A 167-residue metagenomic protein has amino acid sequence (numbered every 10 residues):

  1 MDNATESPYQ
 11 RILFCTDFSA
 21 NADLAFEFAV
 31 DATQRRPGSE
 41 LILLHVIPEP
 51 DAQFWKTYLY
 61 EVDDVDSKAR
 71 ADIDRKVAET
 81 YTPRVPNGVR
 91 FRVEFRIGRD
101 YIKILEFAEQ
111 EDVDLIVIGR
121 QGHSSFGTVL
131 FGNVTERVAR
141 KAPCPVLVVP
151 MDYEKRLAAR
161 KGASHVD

Functional and structural regions predicted by a protein language model:
M1-P8, F28, T82-I116, Y153-D167: Structural beta-alpha unit
D2-Y60, V166-D167: Small/aliphatic-rich secondary-structure junction motif
A25, Q53-K56, L105-E106, V129 (+1 more regions): Short, well-ordered secondary-structure micro-motifs
V30, E79, E136: Active-site phosphate/pyrophosphate- and oxyanion-stabilizing loops and adjacent acidic/basic residues in soluble
E61-R75: A short acidic, glycine-rich active-site loop that binds or catalyzes chemistry on phosphate/adenosine moieties
L115-R137, K155-L157: Glycine-rich, Arg-bearing micro-motifs that act as flexible, cationic patches
K141-R156: Short, flexible loop segments at boundaries between secondary-structure elements
